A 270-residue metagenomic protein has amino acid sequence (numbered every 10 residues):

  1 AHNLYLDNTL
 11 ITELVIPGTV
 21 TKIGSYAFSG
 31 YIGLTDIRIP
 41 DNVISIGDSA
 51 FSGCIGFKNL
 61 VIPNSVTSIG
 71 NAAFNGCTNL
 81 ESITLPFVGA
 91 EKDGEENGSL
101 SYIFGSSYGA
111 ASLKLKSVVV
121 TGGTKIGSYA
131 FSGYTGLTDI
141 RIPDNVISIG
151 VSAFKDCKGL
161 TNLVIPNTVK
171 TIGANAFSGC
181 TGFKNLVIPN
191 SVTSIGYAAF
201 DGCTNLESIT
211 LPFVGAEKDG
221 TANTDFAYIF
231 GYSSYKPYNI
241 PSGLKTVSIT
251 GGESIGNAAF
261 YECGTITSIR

Functional and structural regions predicted by a protein language model:
A1-R270: Solvent-exposed loop and capping/linker segments of extracellular ligand-binding repeat ectodomains
